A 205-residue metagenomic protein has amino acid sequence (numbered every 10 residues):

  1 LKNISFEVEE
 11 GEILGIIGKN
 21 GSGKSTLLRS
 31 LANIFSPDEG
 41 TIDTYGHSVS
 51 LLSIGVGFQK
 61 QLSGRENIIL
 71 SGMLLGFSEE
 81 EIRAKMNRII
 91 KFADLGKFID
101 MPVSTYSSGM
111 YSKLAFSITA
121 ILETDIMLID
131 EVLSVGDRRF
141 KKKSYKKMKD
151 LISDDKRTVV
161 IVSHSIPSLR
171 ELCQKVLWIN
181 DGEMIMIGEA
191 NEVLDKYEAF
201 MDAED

Functional and structural regions predicted by a protein language model:
I17-K19: The feature captures the beta-strand-to-loop junction immediately N-terminal to the Walker
I69, E81-F98: Conserved ABC ATPase "signature" region
K141-D154: Helical segment within the ABC ATPase nucleotide-binding domain
S163-H164: H-loop/switch region of ABC-family ATPase nucleotide-binding domains
L172-E189, Y197: H-loop (His-switch) and adjacent beta-strand-loop-beta switch element of ABC-type ATPase nucleotide-binding domains
